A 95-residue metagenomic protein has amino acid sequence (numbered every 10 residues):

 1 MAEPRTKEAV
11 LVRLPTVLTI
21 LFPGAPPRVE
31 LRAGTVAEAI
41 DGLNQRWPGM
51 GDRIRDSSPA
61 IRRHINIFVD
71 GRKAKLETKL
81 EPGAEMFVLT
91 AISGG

Functional and structural regions predicted by a protein language model:
M1-G94: Ubiquitin-like/PB1-type beta-grasp interaction modules and other compact soluble beta-rich domains
